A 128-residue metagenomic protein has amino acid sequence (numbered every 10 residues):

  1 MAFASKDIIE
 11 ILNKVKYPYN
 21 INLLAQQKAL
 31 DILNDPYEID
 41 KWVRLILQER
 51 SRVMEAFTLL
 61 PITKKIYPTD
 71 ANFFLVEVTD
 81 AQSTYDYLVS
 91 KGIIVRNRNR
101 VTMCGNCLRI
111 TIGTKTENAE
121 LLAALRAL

Functional and structural regions predicted by a protein language model:
M1-L59, I66: PLP-dependent aminotransferase class I/II
F3, L75-E77, T111-G113: Short hydrophobic/aromatic beta-strand micro-patches that form the beta-sheet surface supporting nucleotide- or nucleic
L12, T84-Y87, L121-A124: Hydrophobic side chains in well-ordered alpha-helices
K28, F73, C104-G105: Short secondary-structure capping/turn micro-motifs that flank functional sites
I46-L47, S51, F57-K91: Conserved PLP-binding catalytic core of the aspartate aminotransferase-like
D70, R100-V101: Residue-level "edge-of-site" marker
S90-K91, V101-L128: PLP-dependent enzyme catalytic core of the Aspartate aminotransferase-like
I94: Residue-level detector of anion-binding/catalytic polar loops
